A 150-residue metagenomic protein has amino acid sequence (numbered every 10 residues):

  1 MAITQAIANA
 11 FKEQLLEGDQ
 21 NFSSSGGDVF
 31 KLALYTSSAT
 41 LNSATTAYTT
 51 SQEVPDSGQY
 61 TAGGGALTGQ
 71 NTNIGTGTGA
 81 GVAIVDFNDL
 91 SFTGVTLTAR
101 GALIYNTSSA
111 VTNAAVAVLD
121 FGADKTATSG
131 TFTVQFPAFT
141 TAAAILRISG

Functional and structural regions predicted by a protein language model:
M1-R100, T107-G150: Small cysteine-rich, disulfide-bonded extracellular modules of the LU/uPAR three-finger superfamily and closely related
